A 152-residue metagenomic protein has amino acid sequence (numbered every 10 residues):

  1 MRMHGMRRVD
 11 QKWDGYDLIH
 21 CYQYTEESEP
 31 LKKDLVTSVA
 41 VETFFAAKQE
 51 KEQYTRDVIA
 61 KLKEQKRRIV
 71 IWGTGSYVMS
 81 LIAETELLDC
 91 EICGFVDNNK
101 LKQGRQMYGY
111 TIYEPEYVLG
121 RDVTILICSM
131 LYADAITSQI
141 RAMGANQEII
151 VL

Functional and structural regions predicted by a protein language model:
M1-G5: Short alpha-helix
R8: Acidic (E/D-rich), amphipathic helical modules within compact regulatory domains
Q11-L152: Hydrophobic, well-ordered beta-alpha structural blocks that scaffold small-molecule cofactor pockets
